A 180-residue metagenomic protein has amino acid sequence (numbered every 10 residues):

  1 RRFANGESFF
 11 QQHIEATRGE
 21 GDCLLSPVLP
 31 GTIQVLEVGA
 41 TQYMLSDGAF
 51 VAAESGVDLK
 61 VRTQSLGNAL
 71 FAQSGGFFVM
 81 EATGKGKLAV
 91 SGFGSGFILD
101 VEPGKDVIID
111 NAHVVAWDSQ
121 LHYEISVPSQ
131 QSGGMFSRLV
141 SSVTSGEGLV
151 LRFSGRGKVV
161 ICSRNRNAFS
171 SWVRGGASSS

Functional and structural regions predicted by a protein language model:
R1-S180: Composition-driven recognition of glycine/serine/threonine/acidic- and proline-rich low-complexity segments and repeats
